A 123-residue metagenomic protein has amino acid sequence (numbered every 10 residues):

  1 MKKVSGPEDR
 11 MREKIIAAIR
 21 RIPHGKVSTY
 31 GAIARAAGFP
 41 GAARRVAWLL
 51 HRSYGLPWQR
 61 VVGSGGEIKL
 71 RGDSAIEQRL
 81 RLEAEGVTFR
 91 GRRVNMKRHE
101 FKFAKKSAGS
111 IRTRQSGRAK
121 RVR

Functional and structural regions predicted by a protein language model:
K2-R123: Nucleic acid-binding interface residues in structured DNA/RNA-binding domains, emphasizing the DNA-engaging scaffolds
